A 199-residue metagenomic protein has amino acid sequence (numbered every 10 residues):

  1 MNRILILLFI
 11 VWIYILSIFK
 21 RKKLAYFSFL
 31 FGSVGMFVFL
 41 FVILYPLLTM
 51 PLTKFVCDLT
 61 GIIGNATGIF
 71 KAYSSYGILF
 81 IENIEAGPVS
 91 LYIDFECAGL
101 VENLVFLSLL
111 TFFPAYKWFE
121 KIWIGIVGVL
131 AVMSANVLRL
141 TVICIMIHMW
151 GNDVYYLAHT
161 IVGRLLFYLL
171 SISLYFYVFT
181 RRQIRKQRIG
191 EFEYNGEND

Functional and structural regions predicted by a protein language model:
M1-D199: Hydrophobic N-terminal alpha-helices or hydrophobic patches in metabolic proteins across all domains of life
